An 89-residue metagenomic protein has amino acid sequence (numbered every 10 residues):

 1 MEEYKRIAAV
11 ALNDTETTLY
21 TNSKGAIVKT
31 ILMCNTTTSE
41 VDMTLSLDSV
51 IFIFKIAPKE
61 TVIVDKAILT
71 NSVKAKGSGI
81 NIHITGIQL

Functional and structural regions predicted by a protein language model:
M1-A26, T30, K76-L89: C-terminal interaction-tip segments
A8-V10, F52-I56: Short beta-strand segments within Ig-like beta-sandwich modules, predominantly Fibronectin type-III
T17, F52, E60-V62: Short strand-edge motifs at loop-to-beta-strand transitions and within beta-strands of extracellular beta-rich domains
G25, T37-S39, P58: Short loop/turn positions at the edges of beta-strands in beta-sheet-rich folds
K29-C34, N71-V73: Buried hydrophobic-core signal for structured, non-transmembrane domains
M33-T38, S78: Short solvent-exposed strand-capping/beta-turn motif centered on an Asx-Ser/Thr pair
T36-I53: Short, surface-exposed beta-strand/strand-loop-strand elements in extracellular ectodomains
A57-N71: Beta-sandwich interaction modules
